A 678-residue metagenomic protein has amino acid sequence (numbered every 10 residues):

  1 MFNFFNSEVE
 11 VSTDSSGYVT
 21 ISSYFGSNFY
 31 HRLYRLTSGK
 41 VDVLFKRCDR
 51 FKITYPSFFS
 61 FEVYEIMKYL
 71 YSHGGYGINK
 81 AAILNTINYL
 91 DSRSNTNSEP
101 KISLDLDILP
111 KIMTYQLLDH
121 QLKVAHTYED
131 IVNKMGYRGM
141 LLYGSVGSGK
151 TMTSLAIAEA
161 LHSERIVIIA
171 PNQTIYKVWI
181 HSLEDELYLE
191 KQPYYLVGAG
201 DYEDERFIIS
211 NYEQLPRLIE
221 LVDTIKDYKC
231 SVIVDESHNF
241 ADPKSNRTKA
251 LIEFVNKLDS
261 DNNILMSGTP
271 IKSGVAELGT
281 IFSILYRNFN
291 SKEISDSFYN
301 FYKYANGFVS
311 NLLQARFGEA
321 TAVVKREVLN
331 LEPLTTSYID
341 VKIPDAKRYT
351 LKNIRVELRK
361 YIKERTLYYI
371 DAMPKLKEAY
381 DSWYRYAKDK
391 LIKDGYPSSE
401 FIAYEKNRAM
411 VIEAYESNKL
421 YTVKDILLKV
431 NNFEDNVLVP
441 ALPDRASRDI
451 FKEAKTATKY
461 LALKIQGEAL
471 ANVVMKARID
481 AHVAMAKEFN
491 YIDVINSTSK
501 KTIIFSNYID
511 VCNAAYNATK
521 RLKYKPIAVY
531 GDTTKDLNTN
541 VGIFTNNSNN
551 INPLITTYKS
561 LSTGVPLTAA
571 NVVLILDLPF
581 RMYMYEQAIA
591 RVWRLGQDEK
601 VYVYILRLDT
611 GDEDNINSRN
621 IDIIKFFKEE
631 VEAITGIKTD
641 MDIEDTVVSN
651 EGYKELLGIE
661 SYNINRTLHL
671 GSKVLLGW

Functional and structural regions predicted by a protein language model:
P100-L141: Conserved pre-motif I regulatory segment
G136-I157: Walker A/P-loop
T151, P216-I219, K272-V275, C512-Y516 (+3 more regions): SF2 helicase motor core recognition
T153, H162-D185, K272-E277, N507-D510: Conserved Walker A/P-loop ATP-binding site and its immediately adjacent core in helicase/helicase-like ATPase domains
T174-V197, L285-F289: Conserved helix-turn-beta segment of the N-terminal RecA-like "Helicase ATP-binding" lobe in SF1/SF2 helicases
I209-V222, K226, S245-D261, L265-M266 (+2 more regions): Inter-lobe coupling linker of SF2 helicases/translocases
F505, Y524-L561: Conserved helicase ATPase core of P-loop NTP-dependent helicases/translocases
F580-E586, W593-W678: A conserved SF2-helicase RecA2
